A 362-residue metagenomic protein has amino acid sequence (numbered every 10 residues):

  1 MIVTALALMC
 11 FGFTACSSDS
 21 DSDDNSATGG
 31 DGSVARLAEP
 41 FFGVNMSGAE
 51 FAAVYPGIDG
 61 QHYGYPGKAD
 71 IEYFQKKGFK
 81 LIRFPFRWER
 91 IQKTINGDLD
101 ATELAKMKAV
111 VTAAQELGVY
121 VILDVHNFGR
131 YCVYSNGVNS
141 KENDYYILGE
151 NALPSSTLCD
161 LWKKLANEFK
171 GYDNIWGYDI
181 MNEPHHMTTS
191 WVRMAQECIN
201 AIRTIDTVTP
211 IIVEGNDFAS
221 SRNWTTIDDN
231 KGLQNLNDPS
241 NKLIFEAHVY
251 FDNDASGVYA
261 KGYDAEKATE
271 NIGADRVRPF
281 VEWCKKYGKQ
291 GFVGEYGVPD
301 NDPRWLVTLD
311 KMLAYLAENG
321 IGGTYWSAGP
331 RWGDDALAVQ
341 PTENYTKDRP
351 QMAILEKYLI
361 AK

Functional and structural regions predicted by a protein language model:
M1-V3: Bacterial N-terminal signal peptides that target proteins for export
C10-G32: Bacterial Sec-dependent N-terminal signal peptides
D24-L81, A353-I360: N-terminal carbohydrate-binding accessory modules
F41-G48, K80-F86, R90, Y120-N127 (+5 more regions): Structural recognition of the beta-strand scaffold that forms the well-ordered cores of secreted hydrolase catalytic
M46-P66, I95-L99, K141-A152, F251-I272 (+1 more regions): Acidic/histidine-rich helix-loop elements that form or flank divalent-metal/phosphate-binding sites at the catalytic
H62-I82, F86, Q92, N96-G177 (+1 more regions): An active-site-proximal structural segment forming one wall of the substrate-binding cleft that immediately precedes
Y63-G64, C159-G177, M181-I321, L337-I360: Extracellular glycoside hydrolase catalytic/binding regions
R90-K93, G129-Y131, S220-S221, P299-D302: Short, solvent-exposed loop/turn segments at secondary-structure junctions
